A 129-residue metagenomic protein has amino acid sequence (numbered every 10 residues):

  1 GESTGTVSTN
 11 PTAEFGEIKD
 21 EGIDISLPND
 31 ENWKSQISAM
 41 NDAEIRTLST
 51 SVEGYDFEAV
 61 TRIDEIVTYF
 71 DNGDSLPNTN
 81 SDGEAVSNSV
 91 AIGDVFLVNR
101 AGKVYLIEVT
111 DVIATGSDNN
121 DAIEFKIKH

Functional and structural regions predicted by a protein language model:
G1-E84: N-terminal "domain-start" segment
K19, K34, K103, K126-K128: Context-gated lysine
I25, I45, Y105-I107, F125: Generic structural motif
A59-T115: Acidic, glycine-rich flexible loop segments
I113-H129: Short, solvent-exposed secondary-structure boundary/capping segments
